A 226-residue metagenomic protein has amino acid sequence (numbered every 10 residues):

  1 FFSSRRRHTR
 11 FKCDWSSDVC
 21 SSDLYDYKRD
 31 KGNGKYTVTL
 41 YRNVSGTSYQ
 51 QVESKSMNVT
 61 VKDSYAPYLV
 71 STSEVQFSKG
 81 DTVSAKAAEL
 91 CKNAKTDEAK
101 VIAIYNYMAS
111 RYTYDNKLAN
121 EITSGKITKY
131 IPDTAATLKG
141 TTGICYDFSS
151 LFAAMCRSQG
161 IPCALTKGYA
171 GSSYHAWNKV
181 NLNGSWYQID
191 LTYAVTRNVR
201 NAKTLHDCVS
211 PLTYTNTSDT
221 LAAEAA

Functional and structural regions predicted by a protein language model:
F1-F2, R6-V19: Single conserved hydrophobic/aromatic residue that forms the stacking wall/gate of nucleotide- or nucleobase-binding
S3-R5, Y41-N43, N181: Predominantly extracellular/luminal cell-surface or secreted proteins
S22-R29: Exposed aromatic-hydrophobic patches
G32-G46: Short, aromatic- and glycine-rich surface loops/edge beta-strands on solvent-exposed regions
S48-K79: Short beta-strand elements
S73-K139, S210-L212, T217-A226: Secondary-structure boundary elements
K100-I104, M108, T141-C156: Active-site nucleophilic cysteine motif
D147-N216, A225-A226: Hydrophobic/aromatic-rich core segments of domains that either
